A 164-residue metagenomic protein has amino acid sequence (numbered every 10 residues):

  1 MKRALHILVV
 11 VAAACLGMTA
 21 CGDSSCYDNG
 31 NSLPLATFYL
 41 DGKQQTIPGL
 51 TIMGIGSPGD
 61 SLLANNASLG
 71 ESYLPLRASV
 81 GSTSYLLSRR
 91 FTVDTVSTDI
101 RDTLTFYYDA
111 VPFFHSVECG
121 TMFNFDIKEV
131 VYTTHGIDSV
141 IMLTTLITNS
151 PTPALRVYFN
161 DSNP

Functional and structural regions predicted by a protein language model:
M1-C21: Sec-dependent bacterial lipoprotein signal peptides
C21-D28, P75-P164: Extracytoplasmic cysteine-anchoring/structural motifs
Y27-L35: Short coil/turn motif common to extracellular beta-sandwich-like domains
L33, I47-G49, S84, A154: Exposed beta-strand and adjacent loop surfaces of beta-rich binding modules that mediate intermolecular recognition
T37-Q45: Structural motif
Q44-G59: Extended low-complexity, serine/threonine- and proline-enriched intrinsically disordered segments
L62-S68: Short beta-strand segments within Ig-like beta-sandwich modules, predominantly Fibronectin type-III
G70-S72: Short strand-edge motifs at loop-to-beta-strand transitions and within beta-strands of extracellular beta-rich domains
